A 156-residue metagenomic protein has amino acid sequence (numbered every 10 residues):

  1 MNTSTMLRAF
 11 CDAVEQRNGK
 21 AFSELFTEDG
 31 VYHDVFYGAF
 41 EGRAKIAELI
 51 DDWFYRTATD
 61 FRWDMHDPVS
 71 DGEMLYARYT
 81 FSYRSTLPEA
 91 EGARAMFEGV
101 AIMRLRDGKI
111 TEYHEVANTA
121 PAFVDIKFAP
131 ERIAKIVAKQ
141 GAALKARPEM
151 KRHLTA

Functional and structural regions predicted by a protein language model:
M1-E28: Short acidic-aromatic low-complexity motifs
N2, D51-A156: A beta-strand edge to alpha-helix "cap/lid" segment located at domain peripheries
F10, F22-S23, G30, G42 (+4 more regions): Hydrophobic pocket/interface hotspot
G19-S23, T27-G72: A solvent-exposed, acidic/Ser-Thr-rich amphipathic alpha-helical stretch
